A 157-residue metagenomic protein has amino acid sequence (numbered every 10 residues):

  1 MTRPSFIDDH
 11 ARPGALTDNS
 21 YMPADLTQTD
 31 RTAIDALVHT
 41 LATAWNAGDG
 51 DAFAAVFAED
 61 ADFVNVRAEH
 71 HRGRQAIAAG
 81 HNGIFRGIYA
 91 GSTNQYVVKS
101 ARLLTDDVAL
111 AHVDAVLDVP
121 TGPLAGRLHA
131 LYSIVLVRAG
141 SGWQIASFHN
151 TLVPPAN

Functional and structural regions predicted by a protein language model:
T2-E59, A156-N157: Short, low-complexity N-terminal intrinsically disordered segments enriched in polar/charged residues
T2-F6, R12-N19, H129-A156: Short beta-strand edge/turn micro-motifs at domain boundaries
T27, H39, L103-L104, V116: Acetyl-CoA-dependent GNAT
D35-L37, G50-D107, L124-R127: A solvent-exposed, acidic/Ser-Thr-rich amphipathic alpha-helical stretch
D60, R67, L117-V119, L152: Feature marks short, surface-exposed loop/turn motifs that line or immediately flank catalytic pockets and channel
N65, H112-V113, S147: Residue-level recognition of conserved beta-strand positions in structured domain cores
H81, Y96-R102, A115-L117, A130-V137 (+1 more regions): Hydrophobic/aromatic beta-strand elements that line small-molecule binding cavities or substrate pockets in beta-rich
D107-G140, P155-N157: Exposed beta-sheet edge and beta->alpha loop/turn motif
